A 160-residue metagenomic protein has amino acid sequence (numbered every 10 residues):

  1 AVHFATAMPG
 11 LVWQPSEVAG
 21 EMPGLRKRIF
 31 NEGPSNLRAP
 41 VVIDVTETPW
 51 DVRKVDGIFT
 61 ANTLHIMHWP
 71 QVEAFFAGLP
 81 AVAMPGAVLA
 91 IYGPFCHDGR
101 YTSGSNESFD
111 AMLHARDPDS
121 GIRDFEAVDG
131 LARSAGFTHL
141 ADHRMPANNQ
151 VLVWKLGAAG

Functional and structural regions predicted by a protein language model:
A1-P49: Class I SAM-dependent methyltransferase SAM/SAH-binding core
W50-I58: A short acidic, Gly/Pro-enriched loop at the edge of an enzyme's catalytic core that lines a small-molecule cofactor
A61-H65: Short catalytic micro-motifs in class I SAM-dependent methyltransferases
I66-V82: A short, conserved alpha-helix within the catalytic core of class I
A83-D98: Conserved beta-strand signature within the Rossmann-like core of class I S-adenosyl-L-methionine
T102-P118: Short, glycine-/aromatic-enriched active-site segment of Class I SAM-dependent methyltransferases
R116-G136: Short alpha-helix
A135-G160: Core SAM-dependent methyltransferase catalytic element
